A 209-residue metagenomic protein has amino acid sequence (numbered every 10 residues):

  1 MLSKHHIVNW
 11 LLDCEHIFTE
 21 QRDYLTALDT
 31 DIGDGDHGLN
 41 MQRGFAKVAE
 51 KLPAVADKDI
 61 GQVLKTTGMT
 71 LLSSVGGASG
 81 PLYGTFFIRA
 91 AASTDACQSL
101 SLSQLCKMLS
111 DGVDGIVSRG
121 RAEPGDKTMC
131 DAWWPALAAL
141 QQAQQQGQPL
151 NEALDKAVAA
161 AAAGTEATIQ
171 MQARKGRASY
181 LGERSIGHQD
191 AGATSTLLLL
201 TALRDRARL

Functional and structural regions predicted by a protein language model:
M1-L209: N-terminal loops that bind phosphate or other acidic moieties and the adjacent beta-alpha structural core
